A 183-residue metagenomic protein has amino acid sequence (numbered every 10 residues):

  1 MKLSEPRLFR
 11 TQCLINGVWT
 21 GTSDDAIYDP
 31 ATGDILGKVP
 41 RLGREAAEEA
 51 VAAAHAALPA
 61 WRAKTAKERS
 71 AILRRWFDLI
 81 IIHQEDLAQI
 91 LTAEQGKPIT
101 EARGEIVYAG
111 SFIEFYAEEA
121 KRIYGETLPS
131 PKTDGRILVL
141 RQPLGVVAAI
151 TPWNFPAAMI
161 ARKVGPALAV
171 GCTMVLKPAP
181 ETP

Functional and structural regions predicted by a protein language model:
M1-K38, A71, R75, G125-I150: Terminal low-complexity tails and localization/encapsulation signals of metabolic enzymes
L3, A56, A66-E68, A88-I90 (+2 more regions): A short alpha-helix capping/helix-coil boundary motif
T11-C13, A60, P166: Residue-level marker of motif borders
D34-I123, D134: Glycine-rich loop-to-alpha-helix module at the N-terminal edge of alpha/beta enzyme cores
E126-P183: Conserved small-residue-rich beta-alpha loop and adjacent elements that most often cradle the phosphate/pyrophosphate
